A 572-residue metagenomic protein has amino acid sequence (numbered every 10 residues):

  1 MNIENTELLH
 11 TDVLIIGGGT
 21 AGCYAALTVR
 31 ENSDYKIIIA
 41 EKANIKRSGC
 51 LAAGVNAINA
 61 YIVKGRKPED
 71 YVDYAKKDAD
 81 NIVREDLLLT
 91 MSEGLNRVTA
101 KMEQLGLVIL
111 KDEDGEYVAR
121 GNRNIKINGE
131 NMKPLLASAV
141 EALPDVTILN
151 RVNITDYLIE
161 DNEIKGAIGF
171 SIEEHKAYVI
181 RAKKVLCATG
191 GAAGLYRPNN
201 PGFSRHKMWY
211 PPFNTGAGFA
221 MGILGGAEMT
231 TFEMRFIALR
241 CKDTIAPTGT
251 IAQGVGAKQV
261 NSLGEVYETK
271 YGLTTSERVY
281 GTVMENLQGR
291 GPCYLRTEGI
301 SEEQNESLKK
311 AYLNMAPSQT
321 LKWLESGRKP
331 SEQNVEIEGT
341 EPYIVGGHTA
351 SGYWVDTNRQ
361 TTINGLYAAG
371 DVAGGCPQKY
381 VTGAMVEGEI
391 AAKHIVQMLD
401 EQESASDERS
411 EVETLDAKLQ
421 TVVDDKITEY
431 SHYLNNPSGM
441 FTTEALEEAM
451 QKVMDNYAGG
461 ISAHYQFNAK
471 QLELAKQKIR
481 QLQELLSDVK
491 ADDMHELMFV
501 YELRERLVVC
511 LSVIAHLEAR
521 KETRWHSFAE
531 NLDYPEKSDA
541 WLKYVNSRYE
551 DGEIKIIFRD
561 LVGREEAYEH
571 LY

Functional and structural regions predicted by a protein language model:
L8-T11, E174-K184, T362: Core beta-strand elements of the Rossmann-like FAD/NAD(P) dinucleotide-binding domain in flavoenzyme oxidoreductases
V13-I39: N-terminal Rossmann-like FAD-binding beta1-loop-alpha1 element of flavoenzymes
E31-A53: Glycine-rich FAD pyrophosphate-binding loop
N59-M91: Glycine-rich active-site loop/strand segments that organize a redox cofactor
Q104-T155, T231-Y380, M385, N456-Y572: Mobile, glycine/GP-rich and aromatic-enriched active-site lid/loop segments adjacent to catalytic centers
G129-D156, D161-E163, I168-V179, F219 (+1 more regions): Helical element adjacent to the flavin cofactor pocket in flavoenzyme catalytic cores
C187-A246, V381-H394: Glycine-rich loop(s) and the adjacent beta-strand/alpha-helix scaffold that form part
E401-D492: Long, amphipathic alpha-helical stalk/connector segments used for oligomerization, subunit docking, or mechanical
